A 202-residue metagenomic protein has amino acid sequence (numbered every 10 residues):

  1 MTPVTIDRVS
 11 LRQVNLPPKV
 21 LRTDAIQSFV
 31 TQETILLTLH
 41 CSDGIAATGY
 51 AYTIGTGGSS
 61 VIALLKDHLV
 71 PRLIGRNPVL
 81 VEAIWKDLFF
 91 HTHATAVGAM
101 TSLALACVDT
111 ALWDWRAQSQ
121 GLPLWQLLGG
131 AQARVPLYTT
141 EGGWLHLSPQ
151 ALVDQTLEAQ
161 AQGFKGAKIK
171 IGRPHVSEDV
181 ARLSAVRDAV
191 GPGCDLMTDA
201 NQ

Functional and structural regions predicted by a protein language model:
M1-T38: Short, Gly/Pro- and small/polar-rich lid/capping loops
P3, R8, H40-S119: Metal- or metallocofactor-binding catalytic centers and their adjacent structured scaffolds across diverse enzyme
R8, A83-D87, W125-G130, T139 (+1 more regions): Beta-strand segments within the central parallel beta-sheet cores of soluble alpha/beta enzyme folds
Q13, T53, I171: Residues that line or immediately flank small-molecule/substrate-binding pockets and catalytic motifs
T31-Q32, S60, L64, V79 (+5 more regions): Conserved active-site and cofactor/substrate-binding residues in soluble primary-metabolism enzymes
T34-L36, I45-T48, R134: A common structural microfeature
D109-L145: Glycine-rich, aromatic-flanked loop segments that form ligand/cofactor-binding clefts across common enzyme folds
A133-Q202: Metal-dependent enolase-superfamily TIM-barrel catalytic cores that perform enediolate-based chemistry
